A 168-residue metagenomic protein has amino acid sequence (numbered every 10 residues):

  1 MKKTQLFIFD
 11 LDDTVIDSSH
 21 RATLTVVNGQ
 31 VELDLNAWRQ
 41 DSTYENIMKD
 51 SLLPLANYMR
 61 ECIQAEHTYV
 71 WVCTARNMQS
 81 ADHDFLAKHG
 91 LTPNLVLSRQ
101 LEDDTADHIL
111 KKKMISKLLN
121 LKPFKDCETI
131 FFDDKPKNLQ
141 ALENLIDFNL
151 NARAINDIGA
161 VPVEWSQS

Functional and structural regions predicted by a protein language model:
K2-L6, N77-S168: C-terminal cap/substrate-recognition subdomain and adjoining C-terminal extension of metal-dependent phosphatase-like
K2-T105: Alpha-helical substrate-recognition element adjacent to the catalytic core
